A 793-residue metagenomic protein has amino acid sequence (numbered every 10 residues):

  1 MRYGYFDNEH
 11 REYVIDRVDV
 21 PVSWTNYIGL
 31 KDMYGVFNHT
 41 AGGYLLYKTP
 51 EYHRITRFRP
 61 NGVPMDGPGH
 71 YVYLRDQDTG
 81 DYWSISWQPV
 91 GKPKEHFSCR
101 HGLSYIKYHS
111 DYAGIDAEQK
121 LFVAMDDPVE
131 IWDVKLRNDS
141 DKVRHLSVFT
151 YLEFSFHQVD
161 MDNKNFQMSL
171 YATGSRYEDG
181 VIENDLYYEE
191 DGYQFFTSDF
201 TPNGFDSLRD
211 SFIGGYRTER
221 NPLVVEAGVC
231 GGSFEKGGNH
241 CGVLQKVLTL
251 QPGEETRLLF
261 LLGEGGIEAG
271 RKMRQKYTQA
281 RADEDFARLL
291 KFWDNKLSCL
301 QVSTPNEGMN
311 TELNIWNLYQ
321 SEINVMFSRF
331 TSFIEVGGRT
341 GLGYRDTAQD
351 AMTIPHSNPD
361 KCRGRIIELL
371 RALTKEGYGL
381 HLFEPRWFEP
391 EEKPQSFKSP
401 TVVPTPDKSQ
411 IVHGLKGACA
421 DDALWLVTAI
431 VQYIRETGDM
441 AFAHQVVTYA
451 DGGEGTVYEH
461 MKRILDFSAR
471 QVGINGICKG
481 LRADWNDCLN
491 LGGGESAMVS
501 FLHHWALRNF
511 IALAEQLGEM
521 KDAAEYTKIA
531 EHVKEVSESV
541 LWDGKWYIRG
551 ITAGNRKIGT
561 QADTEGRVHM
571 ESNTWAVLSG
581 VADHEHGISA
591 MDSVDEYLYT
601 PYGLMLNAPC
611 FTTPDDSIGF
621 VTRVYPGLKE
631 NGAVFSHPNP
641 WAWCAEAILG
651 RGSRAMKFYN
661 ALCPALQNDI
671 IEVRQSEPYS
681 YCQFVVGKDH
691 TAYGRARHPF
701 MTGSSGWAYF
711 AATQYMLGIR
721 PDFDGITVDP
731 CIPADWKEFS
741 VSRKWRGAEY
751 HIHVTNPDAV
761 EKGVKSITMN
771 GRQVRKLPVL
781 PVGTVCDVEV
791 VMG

Functional and structural regions predicted by a protein language model:
M1-D346, P359-A372, K398-T405, Q432-E436 (+8 more regions): Anionic coordination/interaction segments
F149-Y151, F166, L380-L382, L502-I618 (+3 more regions): Catalytic cores of carbohydrate-active enzymes
K272-T278, R288, E312, N358-R371 (+4 more regions): Extended, well-ordered alpha-helical scaffold segments
S332-T340, L382-A418, A450-T456, I477-S496 (+3 more regions): Carbohydrate-binding/catalytic loop surfaces
L342-T347, A351-G476, A497-H504, G632-A655 (+3 more regions): Aromatic-rich carbohydrate-recognition surfaces in CAZymes
P721-V754: Surface beta-strand/loop "capping" patches
T768-R772: Short strand-turn-strand beta-turns centered on an Asx-Gly dipeptide
P778-G793: C-terminal beta-strand-rich structural cap/linker in extracellular carbohydrate-active enzymes
